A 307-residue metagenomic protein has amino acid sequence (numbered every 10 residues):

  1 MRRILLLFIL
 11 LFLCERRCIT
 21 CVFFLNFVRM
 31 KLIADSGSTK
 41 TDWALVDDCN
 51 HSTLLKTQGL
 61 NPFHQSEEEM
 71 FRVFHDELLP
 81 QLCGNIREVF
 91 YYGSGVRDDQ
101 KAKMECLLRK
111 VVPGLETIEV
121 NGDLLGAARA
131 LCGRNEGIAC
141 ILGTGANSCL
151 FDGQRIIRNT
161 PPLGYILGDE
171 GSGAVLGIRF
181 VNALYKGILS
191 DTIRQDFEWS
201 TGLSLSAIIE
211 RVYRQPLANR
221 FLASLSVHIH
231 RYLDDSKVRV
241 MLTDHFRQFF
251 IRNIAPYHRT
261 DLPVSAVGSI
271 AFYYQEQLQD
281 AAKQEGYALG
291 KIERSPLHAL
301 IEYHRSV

Functional and structural regions predicted by a protein language model:
C14, C18-C21: Cysteine-centered motifs
L25-E88, L131-I138, V181-V307: ATP-binding/phosphotransfer module of carbohydrate and carboxylate kinases, centering on a glycine-rich
F90-R97: Polybasic, low-complexity association/targeting segments
S94, D123, S269: Cofactor-binding loop segments of dinucleotide-utilizing enzymes, especially the Rossmann-like FAD- and NAD(P)+-binding
R97-L189: Phosphate-binding/catalytic loop of phosphoryl-transfer enzymes
